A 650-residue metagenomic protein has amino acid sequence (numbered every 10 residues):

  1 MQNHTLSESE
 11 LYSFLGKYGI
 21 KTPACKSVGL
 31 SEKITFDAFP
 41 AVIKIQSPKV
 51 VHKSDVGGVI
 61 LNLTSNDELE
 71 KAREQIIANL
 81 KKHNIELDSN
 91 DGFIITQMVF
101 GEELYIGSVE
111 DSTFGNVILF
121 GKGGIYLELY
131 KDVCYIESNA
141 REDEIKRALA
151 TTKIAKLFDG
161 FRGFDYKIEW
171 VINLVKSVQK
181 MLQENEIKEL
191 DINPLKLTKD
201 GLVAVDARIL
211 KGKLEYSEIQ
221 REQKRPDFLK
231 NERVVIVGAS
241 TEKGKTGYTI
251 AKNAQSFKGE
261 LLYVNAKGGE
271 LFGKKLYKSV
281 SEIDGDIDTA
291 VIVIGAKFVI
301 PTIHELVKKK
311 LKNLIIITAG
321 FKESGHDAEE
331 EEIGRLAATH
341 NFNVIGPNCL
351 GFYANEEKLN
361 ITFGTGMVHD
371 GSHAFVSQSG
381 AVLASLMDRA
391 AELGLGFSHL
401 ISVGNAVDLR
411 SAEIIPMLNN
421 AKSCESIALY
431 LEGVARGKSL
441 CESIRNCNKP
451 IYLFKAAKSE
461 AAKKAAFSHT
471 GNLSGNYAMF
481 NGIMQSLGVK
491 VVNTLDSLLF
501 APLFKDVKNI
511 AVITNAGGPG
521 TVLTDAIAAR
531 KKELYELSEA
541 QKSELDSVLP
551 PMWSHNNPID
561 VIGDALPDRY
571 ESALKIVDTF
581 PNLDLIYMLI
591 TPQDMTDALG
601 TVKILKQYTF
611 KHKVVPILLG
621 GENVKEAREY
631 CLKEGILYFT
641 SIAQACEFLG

Functional and structural regions predicted by a protein language model:
M1-G650: Catalytic-core regions of core metabolic enzymes, especially those transforming organic acids/acyl-group intermediates
